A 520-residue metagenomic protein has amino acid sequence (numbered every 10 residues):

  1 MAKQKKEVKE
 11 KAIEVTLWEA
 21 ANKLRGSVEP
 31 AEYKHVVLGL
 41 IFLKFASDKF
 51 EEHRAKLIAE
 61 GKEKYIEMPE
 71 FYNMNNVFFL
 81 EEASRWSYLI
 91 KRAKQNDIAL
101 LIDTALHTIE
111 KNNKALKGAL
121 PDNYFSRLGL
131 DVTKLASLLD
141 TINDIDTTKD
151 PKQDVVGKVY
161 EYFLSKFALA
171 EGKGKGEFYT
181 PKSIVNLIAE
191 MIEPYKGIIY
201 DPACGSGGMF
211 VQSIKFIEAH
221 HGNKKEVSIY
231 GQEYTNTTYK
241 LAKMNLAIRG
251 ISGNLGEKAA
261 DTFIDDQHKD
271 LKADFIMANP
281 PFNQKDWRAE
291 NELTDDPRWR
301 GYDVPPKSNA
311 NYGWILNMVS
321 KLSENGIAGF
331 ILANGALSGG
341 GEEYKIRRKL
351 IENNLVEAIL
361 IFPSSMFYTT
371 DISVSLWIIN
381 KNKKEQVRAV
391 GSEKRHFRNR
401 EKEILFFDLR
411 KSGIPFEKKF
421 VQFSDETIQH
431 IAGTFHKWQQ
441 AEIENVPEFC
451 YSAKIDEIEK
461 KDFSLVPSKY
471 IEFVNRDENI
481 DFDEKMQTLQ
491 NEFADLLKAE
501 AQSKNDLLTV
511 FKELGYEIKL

Functional and structural regions predicted by a protein language model:
M1-Y195, N254-Q267, I361-S364, N382 (+3 more regions): Non-catalytic, mostly N-terminal accessory regions of nucleic-acid modification and defense proteins
T16, K23, E32-F45, Y239 (+2 more regions): Conserved Class I SAM-dependent methyltransferase catalytic core
L128, K149, A203, G231-T235 (+6 more regions): Hydrophobic alpha-helical scaffolding
G174-A278, N283-G301, A333-N334, G339-A358 (+1 more regions): Conserved S-adenosyl-L-methionine
V211, K240, A278-P280, Y312-L316 (+13 more regions): Feature representing long, continuous alpha-helical segments
K272-A273, N309-N311, N325-I331, V356-E357 (+6 more regions): Active-site lining segments that contact anionic ligands and/or coordinate catalytic metals
F282-V304, N311, Y344, K349-I351 (+5 more regions): Accessory, often C-terminal, charged low-complexity segments
K285-A289, G329-F330, G339-Y344, I359-L360 (+4 more regions): Extended hydrophobic-aromatic, low-complexity segments
